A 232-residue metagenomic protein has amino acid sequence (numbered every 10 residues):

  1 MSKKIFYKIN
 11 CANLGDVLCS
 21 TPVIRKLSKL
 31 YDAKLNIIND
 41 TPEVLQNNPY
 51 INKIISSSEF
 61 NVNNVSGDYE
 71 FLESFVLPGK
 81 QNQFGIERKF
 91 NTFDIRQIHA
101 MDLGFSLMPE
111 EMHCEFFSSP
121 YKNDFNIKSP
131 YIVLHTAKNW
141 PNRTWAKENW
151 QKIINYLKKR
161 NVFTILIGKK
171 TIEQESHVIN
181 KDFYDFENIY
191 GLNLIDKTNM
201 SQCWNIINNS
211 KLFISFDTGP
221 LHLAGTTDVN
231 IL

Functional and structural regions predicted by a protein language model:
M1-L232: Catalytic machinery of carbohydrate-active enzymes, primarily nucleotide-sugar-dependent glycosyltransferases
